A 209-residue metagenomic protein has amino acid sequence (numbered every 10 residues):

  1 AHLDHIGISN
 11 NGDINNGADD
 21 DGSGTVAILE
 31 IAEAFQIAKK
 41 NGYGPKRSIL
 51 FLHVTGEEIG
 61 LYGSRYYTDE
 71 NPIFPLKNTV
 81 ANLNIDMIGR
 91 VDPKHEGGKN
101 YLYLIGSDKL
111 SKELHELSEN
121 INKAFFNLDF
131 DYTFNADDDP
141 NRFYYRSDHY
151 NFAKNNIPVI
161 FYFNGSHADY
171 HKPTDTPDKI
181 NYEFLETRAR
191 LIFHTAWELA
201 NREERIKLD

Functional and structural regions predicted by a protein language model:
A1, H5, S9-G60, I192: Alpha-helical metal-binding/catalytic segments enriched in His/Glu/Asp
A1-G7, M87, F163-H167: Short, small-residue-rich loop/turn micro-motifs
N11-D21, H53, N100-K109, D137-R142 (+1 more regions): Second-shell loop/turn segments in exported
A18-V26, E58-Y62, F74, D108-K112 (+2 more regions): Soluble non-cytosolic domains of exported or imported proteins
E30-K40, D69-I73, E119-N127, A153-I157 (+2 more regions): Sec-exported extracytoplasmic/periplasmic mature domains
E33, F163, H167-D209: His/Asp/Glu-rich mid-to-C-terminal helical/loop segments that flank catalytic regions of hydrolases
A38-G44, L128-A136, E203-D209: Surface-exposed patches in mature extracellular/periplasmic domains of secreted proteins
V54-F161: Metal-dependent peptidase/peptidase-like ectodomains
